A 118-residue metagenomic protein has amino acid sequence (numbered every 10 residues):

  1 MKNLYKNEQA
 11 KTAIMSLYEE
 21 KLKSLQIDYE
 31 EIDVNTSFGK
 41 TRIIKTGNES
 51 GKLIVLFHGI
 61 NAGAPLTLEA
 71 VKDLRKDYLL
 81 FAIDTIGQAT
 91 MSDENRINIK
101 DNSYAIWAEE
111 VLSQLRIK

Functional and structural regions predicted by a protein language model:
M1-K52, D77, I117: Alpha/beta-hydrolase fold catalytic core
E8-K11, A64, I97-D101: Flexible, glycine- and charge-enriched loops at secondary-structure boundaries
S16-L17, V55, S92-E94: A short, structure-level motif marking secondary-structure boundaries and short turns
L17, Y29, L66-E69, S103-E110: Alpha-helical elements of Rossmann-like donor-binding domains used by nucleotide-donor carbohydrate transfer enzymes
V34, F57-H58, N95: Short N-terminal micro-motifs specific to bacterial/archaeal maturation and metal-cluster initiation sites
R42-T90: Conserved HGGG/HGGXW glycine-rich cap/lid loop of the alpha/beta-hydrolase fold
A82-K118: Active-site loop/oxyanion-hole signature of alpha/beta-hydrolase fold enzymes
